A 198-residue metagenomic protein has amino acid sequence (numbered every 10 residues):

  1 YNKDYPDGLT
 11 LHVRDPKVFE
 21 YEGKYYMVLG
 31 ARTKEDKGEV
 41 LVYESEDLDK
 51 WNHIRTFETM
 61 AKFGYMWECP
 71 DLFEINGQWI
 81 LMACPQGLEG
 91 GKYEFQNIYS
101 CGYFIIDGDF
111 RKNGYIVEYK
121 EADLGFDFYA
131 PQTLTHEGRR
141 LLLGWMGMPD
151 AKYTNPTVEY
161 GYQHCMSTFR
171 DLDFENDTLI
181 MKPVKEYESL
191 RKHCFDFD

Functional and structural regions predicted by a protein language model:
Y1-E20, K50-P70, R111-Y129, E186-H193: Surface loop/turn signatures of beta-propeller and other carbohydrate-active proteins
P16-Y21, P70-I80, T133-L134: Beta-propeller blade termini
G23, G30-V40: Conserved, charged catalytic cores of large soluble enzymes
K24-M27, Q78-L81, R139-L142: Entry beta-strands of beta-propeller and related beta-repeat scaffolds
A31-T33, P85-G87, M146-M148: Residue-level signature of beta-propeller blades and closely related beta-rich strand-turn architectures in secreted
D36-L41, E89-I105, K152: Structural motif
E44-L48: Conserved Ser/Thr-centered positions that define the repeating blades of beta-propeller domains
G102-D198: Beta-rich accessory regions
